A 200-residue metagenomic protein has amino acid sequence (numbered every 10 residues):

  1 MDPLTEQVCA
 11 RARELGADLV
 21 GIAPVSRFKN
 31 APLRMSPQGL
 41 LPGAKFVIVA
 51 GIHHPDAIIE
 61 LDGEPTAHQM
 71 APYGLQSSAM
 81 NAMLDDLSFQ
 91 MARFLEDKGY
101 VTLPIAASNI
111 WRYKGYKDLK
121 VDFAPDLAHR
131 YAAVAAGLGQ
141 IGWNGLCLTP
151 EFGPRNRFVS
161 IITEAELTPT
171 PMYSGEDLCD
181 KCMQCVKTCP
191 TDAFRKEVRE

Functional and structural regions predicted by a protein language model:
M1-L84: Non-catalytic, usually N-terminal nucleic-acid engagement modules in DNA/RNA processing proteins
A31, Y73-E200: Catalytic cores of enzyme domains
